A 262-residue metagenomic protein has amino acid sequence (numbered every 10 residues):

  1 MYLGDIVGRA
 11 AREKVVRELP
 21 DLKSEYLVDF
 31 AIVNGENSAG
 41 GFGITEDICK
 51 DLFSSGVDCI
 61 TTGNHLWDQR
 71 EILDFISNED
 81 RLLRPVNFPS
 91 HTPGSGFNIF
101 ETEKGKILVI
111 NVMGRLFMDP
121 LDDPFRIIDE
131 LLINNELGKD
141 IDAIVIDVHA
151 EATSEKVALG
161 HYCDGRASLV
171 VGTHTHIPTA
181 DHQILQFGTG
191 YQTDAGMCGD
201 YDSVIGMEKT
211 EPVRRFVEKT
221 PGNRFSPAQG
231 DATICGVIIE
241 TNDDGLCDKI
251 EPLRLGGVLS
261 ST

Functional and structural regions predicted by a protein language model:
M1-T262: Acidic, metal/ion-coordinating pockets
